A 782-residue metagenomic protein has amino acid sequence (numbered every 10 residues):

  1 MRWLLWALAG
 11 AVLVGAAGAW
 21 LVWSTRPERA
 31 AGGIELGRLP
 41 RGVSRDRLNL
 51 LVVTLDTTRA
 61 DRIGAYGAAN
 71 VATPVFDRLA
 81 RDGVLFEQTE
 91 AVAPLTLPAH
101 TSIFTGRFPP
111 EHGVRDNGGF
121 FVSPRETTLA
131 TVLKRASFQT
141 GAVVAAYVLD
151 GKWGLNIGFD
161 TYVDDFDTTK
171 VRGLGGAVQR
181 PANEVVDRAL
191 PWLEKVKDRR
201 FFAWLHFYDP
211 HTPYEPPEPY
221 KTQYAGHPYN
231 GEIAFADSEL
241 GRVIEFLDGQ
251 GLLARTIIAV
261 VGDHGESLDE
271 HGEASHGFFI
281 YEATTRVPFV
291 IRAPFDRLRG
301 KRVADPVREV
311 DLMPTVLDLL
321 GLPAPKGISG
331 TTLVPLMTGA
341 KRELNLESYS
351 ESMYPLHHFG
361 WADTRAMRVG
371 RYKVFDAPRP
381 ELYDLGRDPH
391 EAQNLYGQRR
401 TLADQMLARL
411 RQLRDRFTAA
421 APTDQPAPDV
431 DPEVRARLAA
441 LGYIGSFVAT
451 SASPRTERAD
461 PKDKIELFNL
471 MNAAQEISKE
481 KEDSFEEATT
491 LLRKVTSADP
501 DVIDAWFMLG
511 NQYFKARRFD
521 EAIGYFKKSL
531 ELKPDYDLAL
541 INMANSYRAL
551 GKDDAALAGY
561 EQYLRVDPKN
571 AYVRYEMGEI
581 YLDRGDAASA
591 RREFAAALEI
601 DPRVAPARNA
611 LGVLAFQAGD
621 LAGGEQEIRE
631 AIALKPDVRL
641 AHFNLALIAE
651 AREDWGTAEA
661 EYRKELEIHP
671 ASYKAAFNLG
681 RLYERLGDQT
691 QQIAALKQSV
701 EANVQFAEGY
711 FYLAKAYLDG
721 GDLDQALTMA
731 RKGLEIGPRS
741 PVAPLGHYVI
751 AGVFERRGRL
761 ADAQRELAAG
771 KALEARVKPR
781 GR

Functional and structural regions predicted by a protein language model:
W3-D553, A558, K569-Y572, E576-E579 (+7 more regions): Catalytic domains that recognize anionic headgroups
L467, I503-D504, D537-L538, A571-Y572 (+6 more regions): Helix-start (N-cap) detector for alpha-helical repeat units in TPR-like alpha-solenoids, especially tetratricopeptide
S478-T490, K515-K528, L538, R548-Q562 (+9 more regions): Structural signature of tandem alpha-helical TPR/SEL1-like repeats, specifically the intra-repeat loop/turn
A498, L532, V566, I600 (+5 more regions): Structural marker of alpha-solenoid helical repeat scaffolds
M508-N511, G524, E531, L538 (+4 more regions): Alpha-helical, heptad-rich or low-complexity scaffold/stalk segments that mediate oligomerization or tethering
N511, V613, K674-F677, R681-R685 (+3 more regions): Alpha-helical adaptor scaffolds
P741-R782: Terminal, low-structured helical/coil segments at or just beyond the last alpha-helical repeat
